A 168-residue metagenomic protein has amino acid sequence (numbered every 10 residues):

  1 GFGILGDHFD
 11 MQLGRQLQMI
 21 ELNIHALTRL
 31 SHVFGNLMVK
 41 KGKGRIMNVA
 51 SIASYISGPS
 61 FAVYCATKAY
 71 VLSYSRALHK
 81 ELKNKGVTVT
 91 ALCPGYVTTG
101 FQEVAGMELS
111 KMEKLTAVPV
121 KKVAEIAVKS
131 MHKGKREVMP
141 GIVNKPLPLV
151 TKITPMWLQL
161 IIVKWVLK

Functional and structural regions predicted by a protein language model:
G6-D10, G14-E21: Active-site Tyr-X3-Lys motif and surrounding loop/helix of classical short-chain dehydrogenase/reductase
S31, T67: Active-site helix of classical SDR
L37, I56, A77-T88: Active-site-adjacent segment of SDR/Rossmann-fold oxidoreductases
S51: Residue(s) in the substrate-gating loop at a strand-loop-helix junction that position the organic substrate next
G58-A62: Active-site loop immediately N-terminal to the catalytic Tyr-X3-Lys motif of short-chain dehydrogenase/reductase
A91, K111-P148: C-terminal helical subdomain
P94-V104, E108-S110: Short, flexible catalytic-loop segment of classical short-chain dehydrogenase/reductase
